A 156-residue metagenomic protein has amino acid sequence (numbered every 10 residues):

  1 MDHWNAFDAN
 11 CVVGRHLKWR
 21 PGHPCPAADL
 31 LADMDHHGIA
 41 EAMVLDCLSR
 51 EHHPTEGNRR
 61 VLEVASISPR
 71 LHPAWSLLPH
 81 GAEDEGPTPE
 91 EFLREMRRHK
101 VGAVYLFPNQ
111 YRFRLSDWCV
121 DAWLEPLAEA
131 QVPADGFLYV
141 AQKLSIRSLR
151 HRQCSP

Functional and structural regions predicted by a protein language model:
M1-D121, P126: Mid-domain alpha/beta scaffold segments of enzyme catalytic cores
G102-A103, F113-P156: Catalytic pocket-lining loop regions of alpha/beta-barrel enzymes, especially the amidohydrolase/enolase/GH5 lineages
